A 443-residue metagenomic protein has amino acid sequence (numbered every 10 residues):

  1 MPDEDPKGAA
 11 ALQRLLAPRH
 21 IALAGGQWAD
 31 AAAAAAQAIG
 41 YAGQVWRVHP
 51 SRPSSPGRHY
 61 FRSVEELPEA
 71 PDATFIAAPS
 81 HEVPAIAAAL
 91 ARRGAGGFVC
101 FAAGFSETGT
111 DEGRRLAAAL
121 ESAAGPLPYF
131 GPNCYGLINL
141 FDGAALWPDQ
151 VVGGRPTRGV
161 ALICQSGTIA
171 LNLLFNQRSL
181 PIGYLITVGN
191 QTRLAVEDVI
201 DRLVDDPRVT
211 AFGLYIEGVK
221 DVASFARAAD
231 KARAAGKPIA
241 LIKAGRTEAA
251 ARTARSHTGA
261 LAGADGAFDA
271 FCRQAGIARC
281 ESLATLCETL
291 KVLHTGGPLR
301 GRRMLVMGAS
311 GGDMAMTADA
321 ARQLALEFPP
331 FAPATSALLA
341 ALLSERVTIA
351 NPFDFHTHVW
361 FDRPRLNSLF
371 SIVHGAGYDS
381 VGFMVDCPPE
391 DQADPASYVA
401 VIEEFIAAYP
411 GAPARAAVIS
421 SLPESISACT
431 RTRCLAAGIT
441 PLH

Functional and structural regions predicted by a protein language model:
M1-H443: Catalytic-core regions of core metabolic enzymes, especially those transforming organic acids/acyl-group intermediates
